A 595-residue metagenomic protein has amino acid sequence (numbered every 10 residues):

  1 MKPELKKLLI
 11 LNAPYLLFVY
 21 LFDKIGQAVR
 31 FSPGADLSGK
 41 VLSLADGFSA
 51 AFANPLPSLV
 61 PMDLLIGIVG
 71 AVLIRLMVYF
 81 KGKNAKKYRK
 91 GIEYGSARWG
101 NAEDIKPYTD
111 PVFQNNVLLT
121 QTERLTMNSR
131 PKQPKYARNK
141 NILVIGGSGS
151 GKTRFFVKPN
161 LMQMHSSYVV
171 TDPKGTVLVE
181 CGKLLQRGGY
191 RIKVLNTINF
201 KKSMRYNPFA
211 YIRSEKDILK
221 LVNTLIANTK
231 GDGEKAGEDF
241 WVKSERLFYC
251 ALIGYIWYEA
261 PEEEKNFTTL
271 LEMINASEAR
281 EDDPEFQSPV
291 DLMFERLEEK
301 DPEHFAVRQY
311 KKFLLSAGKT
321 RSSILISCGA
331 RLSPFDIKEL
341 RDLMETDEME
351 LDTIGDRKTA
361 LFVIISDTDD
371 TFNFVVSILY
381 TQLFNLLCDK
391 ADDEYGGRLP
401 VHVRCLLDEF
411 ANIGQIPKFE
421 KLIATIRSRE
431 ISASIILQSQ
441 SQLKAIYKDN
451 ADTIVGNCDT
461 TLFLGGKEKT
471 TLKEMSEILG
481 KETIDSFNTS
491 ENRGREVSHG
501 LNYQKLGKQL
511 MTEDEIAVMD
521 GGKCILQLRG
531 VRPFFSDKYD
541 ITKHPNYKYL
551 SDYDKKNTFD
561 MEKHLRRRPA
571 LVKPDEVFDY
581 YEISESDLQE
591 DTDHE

Functional and structural regions predicted by a protein language model:
M1-S150, R154-V157, K481, N492 (+2 more regions): Basic- and hydrophobic-enriched, low-structure N-terminal and domain-boundary segments that flank ATP-binding catalytic
L21-F22, R138-I431, I446, A451 (+5 more regions): P-loop NTPase motor domains
Q438-Q442: Conserved H-loop
D449-I478, D485: Conserved P-loop NTPase catalytic core
T470-T471, T483-G500: Acidic, glycine-rich loop-and-strand cores that form catalytic or ligand-binding grooves in diverse globular domains
N502-L510: C-terminal structured "cap/appendage" subdomains that terminate the fold
